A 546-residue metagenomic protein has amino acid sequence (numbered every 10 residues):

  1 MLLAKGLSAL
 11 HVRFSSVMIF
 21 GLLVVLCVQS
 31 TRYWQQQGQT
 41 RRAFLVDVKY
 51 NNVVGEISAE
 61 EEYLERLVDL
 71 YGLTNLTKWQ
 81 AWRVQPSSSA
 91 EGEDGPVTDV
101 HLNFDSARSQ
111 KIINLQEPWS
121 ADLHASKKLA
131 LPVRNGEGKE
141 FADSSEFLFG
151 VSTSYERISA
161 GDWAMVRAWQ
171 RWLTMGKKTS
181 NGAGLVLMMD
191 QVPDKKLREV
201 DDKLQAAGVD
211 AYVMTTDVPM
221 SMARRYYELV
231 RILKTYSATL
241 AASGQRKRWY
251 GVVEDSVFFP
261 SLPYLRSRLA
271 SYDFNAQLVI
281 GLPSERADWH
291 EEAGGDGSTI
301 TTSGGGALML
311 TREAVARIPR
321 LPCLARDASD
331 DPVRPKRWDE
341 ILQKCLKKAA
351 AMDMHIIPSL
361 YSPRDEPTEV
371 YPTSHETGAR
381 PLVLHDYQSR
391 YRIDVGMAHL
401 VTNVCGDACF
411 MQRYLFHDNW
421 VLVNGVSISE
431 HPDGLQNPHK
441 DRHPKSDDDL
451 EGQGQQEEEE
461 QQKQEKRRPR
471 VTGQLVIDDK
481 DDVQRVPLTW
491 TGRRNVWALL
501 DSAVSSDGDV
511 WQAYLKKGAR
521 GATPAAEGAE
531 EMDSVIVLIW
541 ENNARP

Functional and structural regions predicted by a protein language model:
G6, L10-K128, E140-D143, R334 (+1 more regions): C-terminal catalytic/acceptor-binding lobe
D122-A125, R157-M165, V218-L229, F258-S261 (+1 more regions): Phosphate/oxyanion-binding active-site loops and adjacent basic polyanion-contact surfaces
F141-S144, A164-G182: Short, acidic, metal-binding catalytic loop of nucleotide-sugar glycosyltransferases
S145-V151, A183-L187: Hydrophobic targeting segments
S154-E156, D190-D194, M220, D255-F258 (+4 more regions): Conserved beta-strand elements of beta-rich interaction domains across eukaryotes, especially beta-propellers
M189-R248: Active-site-proximal specificity loops/subdomain of glycosyltransferases
W249-V253: Short aromatic-hydrophobic micro-motifs that form the base-stacking/packing surface for donor nucleotide recognition
V257-A349, L360-P363, T377-A379: Conserved catalytic core of nucleotide-sugar-dependent glycosyltransferases
